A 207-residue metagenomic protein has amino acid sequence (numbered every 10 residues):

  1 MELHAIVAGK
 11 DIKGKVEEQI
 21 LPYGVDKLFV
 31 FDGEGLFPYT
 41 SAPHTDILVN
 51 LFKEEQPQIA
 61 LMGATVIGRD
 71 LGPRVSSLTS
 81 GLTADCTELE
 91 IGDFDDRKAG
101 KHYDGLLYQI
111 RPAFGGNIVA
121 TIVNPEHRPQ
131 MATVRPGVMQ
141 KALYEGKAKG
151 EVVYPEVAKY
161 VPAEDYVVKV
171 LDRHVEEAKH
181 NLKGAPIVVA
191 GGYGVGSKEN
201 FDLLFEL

Functional and structural regions predicted by a protein language model:
M1-L207: N-terminal glycine-rich FAD/FM-binding segment characteristic of electron-transfer flavoproteins
